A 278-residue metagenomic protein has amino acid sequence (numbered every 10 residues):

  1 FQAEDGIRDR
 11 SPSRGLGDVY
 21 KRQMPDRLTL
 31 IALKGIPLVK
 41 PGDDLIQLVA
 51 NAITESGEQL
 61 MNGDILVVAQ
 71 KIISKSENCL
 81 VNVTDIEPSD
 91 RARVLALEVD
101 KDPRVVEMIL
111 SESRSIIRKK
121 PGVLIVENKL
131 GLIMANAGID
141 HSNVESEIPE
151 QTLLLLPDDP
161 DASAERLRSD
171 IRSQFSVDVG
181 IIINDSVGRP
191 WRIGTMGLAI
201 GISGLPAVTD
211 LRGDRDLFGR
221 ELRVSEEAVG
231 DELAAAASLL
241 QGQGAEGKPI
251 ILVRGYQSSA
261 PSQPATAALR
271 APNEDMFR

Functional and structural regions predicted by a protein language model:
F1-A3, D64: Helix-centric, low-specificity signal for extended rod-like, repetitive segments
Q2, S11, A162, R166: Short, conserved clusters of charged catalytic residues that mark active-site and nucleotide-handling motifs
A3-Y20: Short, small-residue-biased leader/transition segments that mark boundaries at the very start of proteins
M24-R278: N-terminal and secondary-structure boundary signal
